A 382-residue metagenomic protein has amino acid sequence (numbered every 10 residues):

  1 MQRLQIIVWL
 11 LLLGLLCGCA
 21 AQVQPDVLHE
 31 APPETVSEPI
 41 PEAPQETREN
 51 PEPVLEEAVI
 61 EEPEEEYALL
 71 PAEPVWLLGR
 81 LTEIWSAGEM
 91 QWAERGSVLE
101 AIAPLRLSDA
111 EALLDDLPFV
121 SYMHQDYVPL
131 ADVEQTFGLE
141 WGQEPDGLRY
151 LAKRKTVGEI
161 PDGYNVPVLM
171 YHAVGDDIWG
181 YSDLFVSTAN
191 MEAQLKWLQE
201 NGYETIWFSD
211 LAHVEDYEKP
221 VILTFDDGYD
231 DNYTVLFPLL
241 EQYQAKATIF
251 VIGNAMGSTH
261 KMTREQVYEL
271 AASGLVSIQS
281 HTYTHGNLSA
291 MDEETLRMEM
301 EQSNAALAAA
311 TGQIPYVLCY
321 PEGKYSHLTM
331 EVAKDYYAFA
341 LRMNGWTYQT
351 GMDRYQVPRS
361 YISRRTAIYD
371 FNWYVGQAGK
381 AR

Functional and structural regions predicted by a protein language model:
M1-I7: Bacterial N-terminal signal peptides that target proteins for export
I7-L13: Sec-dependent N-terminal signal peptides
L15-G18: C-terminal motif of bacterial Sec signal peptides marking the signal peptidase cleavage site
A20-V27: Bacterial lipoprotein signal-peptidase II cleavage site
V27-P32, E38, E42, E46-L169: Primary recognition of N-terminal secretory signal peptides and signal-anchoring hydrophobic helices
R154-T224, D230-D231, A290-R382: C-terminal active-site subregion of NodB/CE4 polysaccharide deacetylases
P167-M170, E204-F208, I222-L223, E241-G257 (+3 more regions): Short, well-structured secondary-structure segments
Q199, F237-A245, M262-Q279, K334 (+1 more regions): Acidic (Asp/Glu)-rich catalytic clusters
